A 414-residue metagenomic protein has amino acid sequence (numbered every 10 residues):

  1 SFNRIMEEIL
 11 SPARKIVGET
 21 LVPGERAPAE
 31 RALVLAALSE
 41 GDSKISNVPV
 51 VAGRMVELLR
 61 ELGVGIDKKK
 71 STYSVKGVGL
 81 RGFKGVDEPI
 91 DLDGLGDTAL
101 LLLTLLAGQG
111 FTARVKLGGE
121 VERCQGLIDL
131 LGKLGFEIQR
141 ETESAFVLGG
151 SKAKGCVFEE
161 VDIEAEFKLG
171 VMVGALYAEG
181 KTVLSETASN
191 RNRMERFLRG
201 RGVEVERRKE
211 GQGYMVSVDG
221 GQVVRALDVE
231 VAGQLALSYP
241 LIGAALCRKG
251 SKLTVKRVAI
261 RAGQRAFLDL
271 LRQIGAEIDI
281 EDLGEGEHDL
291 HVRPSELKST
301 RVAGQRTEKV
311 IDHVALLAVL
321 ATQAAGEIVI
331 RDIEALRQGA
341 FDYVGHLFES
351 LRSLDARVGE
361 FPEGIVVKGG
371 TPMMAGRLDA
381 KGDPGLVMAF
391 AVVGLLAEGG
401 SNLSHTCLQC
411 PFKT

Functional and structural regions predicted by a protein language model:
F2-T414: Short, structured segments at the rim of ligand-binding sites
